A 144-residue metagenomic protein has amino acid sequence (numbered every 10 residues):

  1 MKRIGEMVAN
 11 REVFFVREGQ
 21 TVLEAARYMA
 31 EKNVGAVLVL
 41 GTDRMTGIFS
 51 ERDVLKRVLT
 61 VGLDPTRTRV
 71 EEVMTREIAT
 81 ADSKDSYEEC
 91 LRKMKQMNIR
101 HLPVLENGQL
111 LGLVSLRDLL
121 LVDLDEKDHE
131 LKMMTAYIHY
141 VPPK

Functional and structural regions predicted by a protein language model:
M1-R11, S50-T80, S86-K95, L116-K144: Tandem CBS (Bateman) regulatory domains
K2-G47: A positional/architectural concept
V13-F14, A36-V37, T46, E71-E72 (+2 more regions): Structural motif
V16-N33, T80-N98, L105: The conserved cystathionine-beta-synthase
Q20-E31, T60-V73, G108: Short, charge-rich amphipathic segments
M29-K32, V37-D53, M94, L102-L119: A glycine-centered beta-loop-beta connector
